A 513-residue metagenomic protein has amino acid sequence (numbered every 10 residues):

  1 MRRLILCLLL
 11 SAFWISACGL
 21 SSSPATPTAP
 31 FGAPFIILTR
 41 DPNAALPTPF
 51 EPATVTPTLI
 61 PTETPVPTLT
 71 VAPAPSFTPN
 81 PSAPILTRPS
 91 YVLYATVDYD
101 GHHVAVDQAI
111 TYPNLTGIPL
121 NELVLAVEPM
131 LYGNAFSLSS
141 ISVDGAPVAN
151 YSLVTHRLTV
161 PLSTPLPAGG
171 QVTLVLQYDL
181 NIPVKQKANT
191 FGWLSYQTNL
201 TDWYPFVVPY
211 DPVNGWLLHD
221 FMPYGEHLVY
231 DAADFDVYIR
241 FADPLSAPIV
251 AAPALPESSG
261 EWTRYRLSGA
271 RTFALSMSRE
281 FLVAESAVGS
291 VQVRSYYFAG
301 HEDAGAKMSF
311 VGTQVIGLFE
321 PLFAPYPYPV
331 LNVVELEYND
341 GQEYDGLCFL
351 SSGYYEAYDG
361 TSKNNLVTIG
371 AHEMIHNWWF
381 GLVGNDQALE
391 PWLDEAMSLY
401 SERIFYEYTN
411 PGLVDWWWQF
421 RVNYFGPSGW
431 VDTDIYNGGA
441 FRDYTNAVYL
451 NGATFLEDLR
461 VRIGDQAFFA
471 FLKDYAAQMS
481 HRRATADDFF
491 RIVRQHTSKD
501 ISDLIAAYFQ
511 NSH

Functional and structural regions predicted by a protein language model:
L20-T28, F35-A105: N-terminal, polar/Ser/Thr-rich
I60, D100, Q478-H513: Beta/coil-rich, acidic/histidine-enriched accessory regions frequently appended to metallopeptidases
L115, Q171, G225-L228, F235-A247 (+5 more regions): Zn2+-dependent metallopeptidase catalytic core
L120-P147, T201, R240, P244: Solvent-exposed beta-hairpin/edge-strand motifs
L131-Y196: A surface-exposed beta-strand-loop module
Q177-S276: Extended, low-hydrophobicity, Ser/Thr/Pro/Gly-biased non-transmembrane segments
V237, F281-N377, G381-E390: Juxtacatalytic substrate-recognition/specificity segment
P391, E395-I463, K473, M479 (+2 more regions): Acidic/His/Gly-enriched intrinsically disordered linker/tail segments that often contain short helix/coil "MoRF-like"
